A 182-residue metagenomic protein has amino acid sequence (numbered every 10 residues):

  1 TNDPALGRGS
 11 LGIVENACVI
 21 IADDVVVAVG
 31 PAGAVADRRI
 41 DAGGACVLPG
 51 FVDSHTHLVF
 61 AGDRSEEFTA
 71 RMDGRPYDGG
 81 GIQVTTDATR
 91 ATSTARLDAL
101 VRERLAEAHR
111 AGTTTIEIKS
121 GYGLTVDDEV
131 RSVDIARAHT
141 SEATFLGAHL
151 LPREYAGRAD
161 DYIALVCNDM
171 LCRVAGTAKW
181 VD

Functional and structural regions predicted by a protein language model:
T1-A34: N-terminal metal-binding scaffold of metallo-dependent hydrolase/deaminase domains
V19, D24, G44, H55 (+4 more regions): Divalent metal-coordination and catalytic microenvironments
A34-D73: Replace "His-x-His-based motif
V47-G62, I82-T114, S120-G121: Hydrophobic alpha-helical hairpins/lids featuring a short glycine-rich hinge
V52-S54, I116-I118, S141-L146, K179-D182: Hydrophobic faces of well-ordered beta-strands that scaffold small-molecule active sites in alpha/beta enzyme cores
H57, G121-G123, L146-P152: Active-site beta-loop-alpha junctions enriched in small/polar residues
R64-L97, H149-D161: Active-site gating loops and adjacent loop-to-helix segments of metal-dependent hydrolytic enzymes
D128-A143, G157-D182: Histidine/acidic residue-rich metal-binding segments in metalloenzymes
